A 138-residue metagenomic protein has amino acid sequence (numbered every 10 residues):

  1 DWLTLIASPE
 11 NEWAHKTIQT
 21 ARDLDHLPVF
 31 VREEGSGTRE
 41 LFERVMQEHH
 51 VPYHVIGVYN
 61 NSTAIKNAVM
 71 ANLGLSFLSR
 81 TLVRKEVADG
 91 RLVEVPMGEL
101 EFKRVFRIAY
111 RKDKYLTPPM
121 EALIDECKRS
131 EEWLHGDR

Functional and structural regions predicted by a protein language model:
D1-E34: Flexible hinge/capping segments at coil-to-helix
L3-T4, D89-F102: Short beta-strand->loop
L5-I6, V29, E94, I108 (+1 more regions): Generic preference for hydrophobic
P9, R80-L82, E99, F106: Short secondary-structure boundary segments
R22, K66-N67, E121: Alpha-helical segments flanking ligand/cofactor-binding loops in enzyme cores
G35-V45, H49-V51, E121, D125-R138: Ligand-binding clefts/hinges and TM-proximal coupling segments of bilobed small-molecule sensing domains
E40-V95: Hydrophobic hinge/microswitch elements
M97-D137: A late-sequence structural motif
